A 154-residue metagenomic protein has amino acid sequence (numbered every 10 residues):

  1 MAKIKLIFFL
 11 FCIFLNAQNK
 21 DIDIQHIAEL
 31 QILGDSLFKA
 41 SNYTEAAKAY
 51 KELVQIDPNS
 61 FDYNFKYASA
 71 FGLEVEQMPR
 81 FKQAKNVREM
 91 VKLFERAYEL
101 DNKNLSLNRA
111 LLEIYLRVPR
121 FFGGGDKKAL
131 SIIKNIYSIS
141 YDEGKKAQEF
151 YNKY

Functional and structural regions predicted by a protein language model:
A17-T44, K48, Q55, D62-F65: N-terminal leader/linker segments that initiate helical-solenoid repeat arrays
I24, P58, N102, I139-Y141: Short coil turns that delineate tetratricopeptide repeat
E29, Y63, L107, E143-A147: TPR alpha-solenoid repeat register
L53, R96-A97, N135-I136: Canonical positions in the second alpha-helix
A68, L73-R80, E113-G123, N152-Y154: Short coil/turn linking the two alpha-helices of tandem helical-hairpin repeats
